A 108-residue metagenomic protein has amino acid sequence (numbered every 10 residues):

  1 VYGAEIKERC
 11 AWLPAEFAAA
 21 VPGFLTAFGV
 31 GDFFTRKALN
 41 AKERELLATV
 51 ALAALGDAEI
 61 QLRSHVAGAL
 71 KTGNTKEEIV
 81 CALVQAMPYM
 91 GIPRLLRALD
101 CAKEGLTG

Functional and structural regions predicted by a protein language model:
V1-A41, K71, R94-G108: Acidic, glycine/proline-rich low-complexity segments that act as flexible tails and inter-domain linkers
F28, V50-L55, A86-M90: Generic structural signal for hydrophobic core residues of well-folded globular domains
G31, R63-L70, L83-M87, K103: Amphipathic alpha-helical segments within well-ordered protein domains
K37, V50-G56, A69: Short, glycine/charged-rich beta-strand-loop motifs at protein surfaces that mediate ligand recognition and catalysis
E43-A53, L62, A82-L83: Short, structured motif recognition centered on aromatic/hydrophobic residues
A58-H65, M87-C101: Short amphipathic alpha-helical segments at helix boundaries and their inter-helical linkers
I79: Flexible, glycine/charged-enriched surface loops at secondary-structure junctions
